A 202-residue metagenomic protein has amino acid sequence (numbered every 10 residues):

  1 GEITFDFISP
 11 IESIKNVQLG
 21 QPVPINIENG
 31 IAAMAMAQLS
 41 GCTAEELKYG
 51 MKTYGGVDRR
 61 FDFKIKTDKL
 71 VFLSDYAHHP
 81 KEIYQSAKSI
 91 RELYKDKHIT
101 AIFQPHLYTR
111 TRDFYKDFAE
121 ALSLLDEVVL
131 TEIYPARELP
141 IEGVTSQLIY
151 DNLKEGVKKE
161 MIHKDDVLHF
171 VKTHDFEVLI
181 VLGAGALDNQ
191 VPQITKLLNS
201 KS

Functional and structural regions predicted by a protein language model:
G1-T4: A short, compositionally biased
P10-E127, D151: Nucleotide phosphate-binding/pyrophosphate-handling subdomain across enzymes that bind or process nucleotide phosphates
A37, A119-E177: C-terminal helical cap/extension that packs against the catalytic core of soluble nucleotide-cofactor enzymes
D58, Y94, H174-D175, L198: A structural signal for short coil/turn segments at secondary-structure junctions
H78, P105-L107, Y134-A136, A184-L187: Short glycine-rich anion-binding loops that position phosphate/pyrophosphate groups of nucleotides and phosphorylated
R112, L139-P140, N189-Q193: Short glycine-/acidic-enriched loop or helix-start segments at secondary-structure transitions that form or flank
T145-N152, Q193-S202: A short, gly/pro- and small-residue-rich
D166-L197: A glycine-rich beta-strand to alpha-helix segment that forms a phosphate/ribose-binding loop at ligand/cofactor sites
